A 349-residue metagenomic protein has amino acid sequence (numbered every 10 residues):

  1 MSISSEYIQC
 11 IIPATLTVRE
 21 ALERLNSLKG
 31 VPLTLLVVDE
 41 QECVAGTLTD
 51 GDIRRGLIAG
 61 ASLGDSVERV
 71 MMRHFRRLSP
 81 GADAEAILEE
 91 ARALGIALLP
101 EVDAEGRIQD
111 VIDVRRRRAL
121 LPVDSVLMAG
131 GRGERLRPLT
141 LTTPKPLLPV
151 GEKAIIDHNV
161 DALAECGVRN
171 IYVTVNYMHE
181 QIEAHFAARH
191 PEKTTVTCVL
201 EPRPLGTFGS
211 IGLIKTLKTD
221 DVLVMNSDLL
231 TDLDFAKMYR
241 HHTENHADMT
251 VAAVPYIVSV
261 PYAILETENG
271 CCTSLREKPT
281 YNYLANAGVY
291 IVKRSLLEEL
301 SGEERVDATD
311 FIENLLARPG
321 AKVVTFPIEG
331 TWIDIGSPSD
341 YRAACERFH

Functional and structural regions predicted by a protein language model:
M1-C10, L22, D65-F75, T140-T143: Bateman (tandem CBS) regulatory domains
C10-P32, V38, L57, R77-I96 (+1 more regions): The conserved cystathionine-beta-synthase
L25-K29, L35-D52, A91, L99-R115 (+1 more regions): A glycine-centered beta-loop-beta connector
D52-E68, V114-V126, L284: A short, polar/charged loop-to-alpha-helix boundary motif
I58, K153-S227, K237, E244 (+1 more regions): Conserved N-terminal catalytic core of the sugar/cofactor nucleotidyltransferase
D113-T142, L147-L148, I155, G320: N-terminal nucleotide-binding beta1-loop-alpha1 segment
L223, L230, A236-T243, Y256-S259 (+1 more regions): Catalytic-core segments of class I nucleotidyltransferases/pyrophosphorylases that form NMP-activated intermediates
N245-P255: A short, conserved acidic/glycine-rich loop-to-beta-strand motif that forms the donor nucleotide-sugar/metal
